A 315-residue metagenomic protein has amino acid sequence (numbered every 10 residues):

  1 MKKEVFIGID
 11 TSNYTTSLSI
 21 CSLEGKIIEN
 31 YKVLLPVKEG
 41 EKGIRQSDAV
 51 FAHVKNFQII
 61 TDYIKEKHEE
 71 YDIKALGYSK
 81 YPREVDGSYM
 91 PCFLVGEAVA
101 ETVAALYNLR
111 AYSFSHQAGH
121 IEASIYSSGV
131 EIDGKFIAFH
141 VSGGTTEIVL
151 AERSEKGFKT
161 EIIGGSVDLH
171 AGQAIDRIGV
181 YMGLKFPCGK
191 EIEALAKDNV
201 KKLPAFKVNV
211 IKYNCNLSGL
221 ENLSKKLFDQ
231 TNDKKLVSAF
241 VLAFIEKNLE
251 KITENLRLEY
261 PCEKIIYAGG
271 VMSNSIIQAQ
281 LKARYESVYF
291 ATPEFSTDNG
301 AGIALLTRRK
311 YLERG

Functional and structural regions predicted by a protein language model:
M1-K3, L109-I137, L306-R309: Conserved phosphate-binding catalytic cores of ATP/NTP-utilizing and phosphoryl-transfer enzymes
K2-E4, G8-S12, S19, I28-N30 (+4 more regions): A short helix-loop
I9-F51, G157-I162, F290: Short glycine-rich, Thr/Ser-proximal phosphate-binding strand/loop in the N-terminal lobe of ATP-dependent enzymes
I60-K74, I252-E263: Phosphate/pyrophosphate-binding loops at sites that engage ATP/ADP/AMP, CoA/4′-phosphopantetheine, polyphosphate
D62-E101, A105: Short beta-strand-loop/turn "lid" adjacent to the catalytic site in phosphate-handling enzymes
M90-V95, A111-G119, F139-V141, S166-L169 (+2 more regions): Active-site nucleophile and cofactor-binding loops and adjacent substrate-binding regions of central metabolic enzymes
H120-A123, A291-G315: Glycine-rich phosphate-binding/hydrolytic loop that grips phosphoryl groups
A194-I265, V271-F290, R308-G315: A contiguous, well-structured pocket-lining segment that forms one wall/lid of small-molecule binding clefts in soluble
